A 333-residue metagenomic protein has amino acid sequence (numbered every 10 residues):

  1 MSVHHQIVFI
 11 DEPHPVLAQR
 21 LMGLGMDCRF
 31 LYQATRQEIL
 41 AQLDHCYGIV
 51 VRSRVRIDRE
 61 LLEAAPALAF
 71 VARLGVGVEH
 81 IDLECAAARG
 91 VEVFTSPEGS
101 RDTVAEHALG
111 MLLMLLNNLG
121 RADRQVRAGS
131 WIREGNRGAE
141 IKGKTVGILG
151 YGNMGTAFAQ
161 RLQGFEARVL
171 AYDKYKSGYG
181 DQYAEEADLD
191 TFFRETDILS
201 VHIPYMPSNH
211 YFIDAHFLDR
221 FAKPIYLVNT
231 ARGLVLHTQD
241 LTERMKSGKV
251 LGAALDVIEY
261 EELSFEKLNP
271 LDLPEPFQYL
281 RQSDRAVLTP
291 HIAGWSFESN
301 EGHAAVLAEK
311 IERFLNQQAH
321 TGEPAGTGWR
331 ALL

Functional and structural regions predicted by a protein language model:
M1-F94, F192-R194, D214-H216: An N-terminal-biased, well-structured beta-alpha scaffold segment characteristic of Rossmann-like dinucleotide-binding
H4, L68, K142-T145, P224: Phosphate-coordination loops involved in phosphoryl transfer and adenosine-cofactor binding
I10, G147-L149: Conserved N-terminal Rossmann-fold NAD(P)-binding element of oxidoreductases
Y47-G48, F70, I198, Y226 (+2 more regions): Short, Asp-centered acidic motifs that coordinate Mg2+ and/or phosphate in catalytic or ligand-binding sites
V55-L61, K174-P276: Rossmann-like adenosine-cofactor binding region
R89, P97-T145, A157-Q160, G164 (+1 more regions): Phosphate-binding beta-alpha-beta segment of Rossmann-like dinucleotide-binding domains, i.e., the NAD(P)
M154: Hydrophobic/small residue at the entry helix of a nucleotide-binding pocket
P224, R232-L333: Rossmann-like dinucleotide-binding domain for NAD(H)/NADP(H)
